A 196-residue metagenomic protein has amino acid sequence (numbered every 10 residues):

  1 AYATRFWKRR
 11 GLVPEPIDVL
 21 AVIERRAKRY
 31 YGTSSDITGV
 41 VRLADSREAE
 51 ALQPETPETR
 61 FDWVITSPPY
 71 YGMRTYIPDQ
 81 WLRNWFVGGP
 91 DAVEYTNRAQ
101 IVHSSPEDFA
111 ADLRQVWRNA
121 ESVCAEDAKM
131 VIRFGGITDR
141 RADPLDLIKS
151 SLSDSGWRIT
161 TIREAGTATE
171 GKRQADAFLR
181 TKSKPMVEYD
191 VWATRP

Functional and structural regions predicted by a protein language model:
A1-T66, Y71-G72: SAM-dependent nucleic-acid methyltransferase catalytic core
L20-I23, L113-Q115, L145: Well-ordered, non-membrane alpha-helical segments in soluble/globular domains
I23-G39, V116-A128, S155: A structural motif corresponding to the C-terminal end of an alpha-helix and its immediate exit/capping segment
E48-A51, Y71-T75, T138-A142, A168-R173: Flexible loop/turn segments at secondary-structure boundaries
A51-W63, P69-K129: SAM-dependent methyltransferase catalytic-core segment centered on the flexible catalytic loop and adjoining short
W63-V64, W85-G89, L152-S155, S183-K184: Short, surface-exposed linear patches
R141, L145, K149, G156-P196: Class I S-adenosyl-L-methionine
